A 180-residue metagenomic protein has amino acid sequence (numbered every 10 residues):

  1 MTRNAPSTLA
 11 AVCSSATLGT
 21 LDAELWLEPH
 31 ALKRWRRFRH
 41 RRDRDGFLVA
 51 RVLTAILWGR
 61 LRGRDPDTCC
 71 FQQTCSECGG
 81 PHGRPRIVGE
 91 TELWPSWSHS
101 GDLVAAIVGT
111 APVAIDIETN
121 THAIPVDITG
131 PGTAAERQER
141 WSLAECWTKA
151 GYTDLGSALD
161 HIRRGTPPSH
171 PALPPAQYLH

Functional and structural regions predicted by a protein language model:
M1-H180: Core catalytic alpha/beta fold that binds nucleotide/phospho-ligands
